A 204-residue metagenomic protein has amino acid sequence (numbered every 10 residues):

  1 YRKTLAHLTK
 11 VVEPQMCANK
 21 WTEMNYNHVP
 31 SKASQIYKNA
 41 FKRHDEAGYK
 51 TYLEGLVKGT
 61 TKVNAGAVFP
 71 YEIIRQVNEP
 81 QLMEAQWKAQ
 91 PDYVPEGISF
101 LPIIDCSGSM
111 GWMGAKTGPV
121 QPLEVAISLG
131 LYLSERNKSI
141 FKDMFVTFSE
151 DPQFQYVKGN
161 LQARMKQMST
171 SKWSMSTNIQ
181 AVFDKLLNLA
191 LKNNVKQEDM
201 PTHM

Functional and structural regions predicted by a protein language model:
Y1-V125, E135-M204: Long lumenal/extracellular ectodomains of secretory and single-pass membrane proteins
